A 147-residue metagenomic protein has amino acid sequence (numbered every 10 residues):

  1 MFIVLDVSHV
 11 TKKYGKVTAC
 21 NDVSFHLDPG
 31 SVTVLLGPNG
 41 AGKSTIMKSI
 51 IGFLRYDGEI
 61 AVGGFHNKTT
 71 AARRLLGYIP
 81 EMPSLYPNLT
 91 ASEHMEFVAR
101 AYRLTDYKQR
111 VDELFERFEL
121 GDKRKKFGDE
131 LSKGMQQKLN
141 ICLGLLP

Functional and structural regions predicted by a protein language model:
F2-L5, K12-P147: ABC transporter nucleotide-binding domains
